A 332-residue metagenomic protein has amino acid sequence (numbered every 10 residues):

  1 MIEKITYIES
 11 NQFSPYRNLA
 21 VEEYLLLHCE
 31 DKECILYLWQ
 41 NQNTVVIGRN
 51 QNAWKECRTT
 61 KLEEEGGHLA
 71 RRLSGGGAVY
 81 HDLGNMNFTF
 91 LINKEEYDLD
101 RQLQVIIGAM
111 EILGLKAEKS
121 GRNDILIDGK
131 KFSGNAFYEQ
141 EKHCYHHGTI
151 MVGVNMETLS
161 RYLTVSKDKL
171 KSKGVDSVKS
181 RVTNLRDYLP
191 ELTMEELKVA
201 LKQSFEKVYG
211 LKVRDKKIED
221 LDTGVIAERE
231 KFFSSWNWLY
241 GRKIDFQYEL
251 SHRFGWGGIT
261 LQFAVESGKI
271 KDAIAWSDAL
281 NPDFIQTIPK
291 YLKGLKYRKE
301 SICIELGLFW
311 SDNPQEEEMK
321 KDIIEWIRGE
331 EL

Functional and structural regions predicted by a protein language model:
M1-Y97: N-terminal lobe of the biotin/lipoate ligase/transferase fold
Q12, I92-E96, R186-E191, W276-A279: A generic structural motif
N41-N43, K119-G129: Short, glycine/charge-rich beta-strand/loop segments that flank catalytic centers and engage negatively charged groups
N85-R122: Contiguous, small/hydrophobic- and glycine-enriched helical/loop subdomains that border and often "cap" functional
I106, G114, S133, E141-Y240 (+1 more regions): Long, positively charged amphipathic alpha-helical accessory segments at protein N-termini or as interdomain linkers
A136-F137, I150-V152, H252, I259-S277: Short beta-strand elements
T223-V265: Structured beta-strand/loop patches that form or line metal/cofactor-binding pockets in enzymes
I270-I285, P289-K290: A C-terminal functional module that forms or caps the active site or interfaces directly with catalytic machinery
